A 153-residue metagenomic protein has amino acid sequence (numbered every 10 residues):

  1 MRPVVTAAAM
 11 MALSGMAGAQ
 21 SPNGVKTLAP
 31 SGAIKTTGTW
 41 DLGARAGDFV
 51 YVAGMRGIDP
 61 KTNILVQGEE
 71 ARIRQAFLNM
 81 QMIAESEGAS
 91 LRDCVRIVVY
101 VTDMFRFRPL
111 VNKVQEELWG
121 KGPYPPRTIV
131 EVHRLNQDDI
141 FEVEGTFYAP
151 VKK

Functional and structural regions predicted by a protein language model:
P3-L78, M82-V95, V101-K153: N-terminal presequence-like segments and the immediate start of the first folded domain
